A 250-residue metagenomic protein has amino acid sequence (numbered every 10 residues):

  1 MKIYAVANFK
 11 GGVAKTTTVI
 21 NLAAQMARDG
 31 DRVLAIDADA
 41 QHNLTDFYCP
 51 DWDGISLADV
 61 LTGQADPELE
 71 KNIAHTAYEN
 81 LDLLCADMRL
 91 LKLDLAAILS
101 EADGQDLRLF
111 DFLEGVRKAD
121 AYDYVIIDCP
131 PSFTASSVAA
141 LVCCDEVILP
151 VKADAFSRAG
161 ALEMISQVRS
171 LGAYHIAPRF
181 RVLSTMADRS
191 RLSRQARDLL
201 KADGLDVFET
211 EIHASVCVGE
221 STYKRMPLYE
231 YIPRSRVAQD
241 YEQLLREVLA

Functional and structural regions predicted by a protein language model:
M1-A250: P-loop NTP-binding core
